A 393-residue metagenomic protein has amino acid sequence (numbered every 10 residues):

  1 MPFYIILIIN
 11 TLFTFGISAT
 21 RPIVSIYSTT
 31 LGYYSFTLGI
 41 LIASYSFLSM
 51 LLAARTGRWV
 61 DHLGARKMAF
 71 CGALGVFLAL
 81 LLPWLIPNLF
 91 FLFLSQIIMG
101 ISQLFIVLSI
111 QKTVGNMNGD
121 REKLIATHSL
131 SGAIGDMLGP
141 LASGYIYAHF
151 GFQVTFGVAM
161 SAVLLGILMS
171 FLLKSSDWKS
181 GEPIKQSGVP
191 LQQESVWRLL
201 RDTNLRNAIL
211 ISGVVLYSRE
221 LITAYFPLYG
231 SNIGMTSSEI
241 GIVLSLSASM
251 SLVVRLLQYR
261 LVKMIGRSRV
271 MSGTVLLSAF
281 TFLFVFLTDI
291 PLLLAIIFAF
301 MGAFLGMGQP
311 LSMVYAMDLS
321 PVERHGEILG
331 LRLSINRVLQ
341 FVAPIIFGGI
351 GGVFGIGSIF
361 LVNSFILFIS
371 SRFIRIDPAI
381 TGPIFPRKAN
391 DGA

Functional and structural regions predicted by a protein language model:
M1, S175-I209, G392-A393: Juxtamembrane intracellular "pre-TM" segments in multi-pass secondary transporters
M1-S46, R206-I211, V215-I233, I240: Helix-loop boundary and gating motifs at the non-cytosolic
S46-A54, D136-M137, A248-L256, Q340-F341: Residue-level signature of mid-helix packing/kink "hotspots" within the transmembrane helices of 12-pass Major
L51-P87, I265: Conserved MFS/SLC helix-loop-helix module at the cytosolic interface between two early adjacent transmembrane helices
L52-G64, Y147, V254-G266, G351-G352: Helix-to-loop junctions at the C-terminal end of transmembrane segments in multipass secondary transporters
K67-L81, M160, R269-F284: Structural signature of the two symmetry-related core transmembrane helices
I97-A133, Y315: Cytoplasmic helix-loop-helix junction between adjacent transmembrane helices in 12-TM secondary transporters
M160-P183, S370-P378: C-terminal membrane-cytosol helix-exit motif in multi-pass small-molecule transporters
